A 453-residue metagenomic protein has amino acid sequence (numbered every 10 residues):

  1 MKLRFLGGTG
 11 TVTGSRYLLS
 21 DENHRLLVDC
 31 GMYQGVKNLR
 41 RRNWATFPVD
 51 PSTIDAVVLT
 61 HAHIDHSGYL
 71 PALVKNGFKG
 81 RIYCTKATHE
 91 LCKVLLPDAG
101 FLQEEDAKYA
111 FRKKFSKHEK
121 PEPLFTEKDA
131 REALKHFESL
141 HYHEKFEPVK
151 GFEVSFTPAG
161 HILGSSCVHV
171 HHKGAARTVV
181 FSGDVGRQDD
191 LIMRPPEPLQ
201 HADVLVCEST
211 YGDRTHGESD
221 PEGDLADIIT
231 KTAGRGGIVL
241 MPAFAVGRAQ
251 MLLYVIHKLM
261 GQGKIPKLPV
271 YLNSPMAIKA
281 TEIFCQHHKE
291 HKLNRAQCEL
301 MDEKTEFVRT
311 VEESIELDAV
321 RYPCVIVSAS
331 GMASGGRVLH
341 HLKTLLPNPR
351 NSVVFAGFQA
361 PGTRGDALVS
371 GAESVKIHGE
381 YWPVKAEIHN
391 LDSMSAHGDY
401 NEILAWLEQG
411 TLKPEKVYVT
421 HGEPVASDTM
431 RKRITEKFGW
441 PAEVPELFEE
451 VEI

Functional and structural regions predicted by a protein language model:
M1-S52, E132-R194, E316-A319, V325 (+3 more regions): Core dinuclear metal-dependent hydrolase active-site scaffold
T9-T11, D21-G80, C84-F137, V185-R194 (+3 more regions): Pre-active-site segment of Zn-dependent metallo-hydrolases
G10, H63-D65, I162-L163, F244-M251 (+2 more regions): Gly/Ser/Thr-rich loops at beta-strand to alpha-helix junctions that form or flank small-molecule/cofactor-binding
C30, I54-H63, L70, I82-T85 (+10 more regions): Active-site neighborhood of phospho(di)ester-bond hydrolases with catalytic His/Asp-centered motifs
R81, C167, R187-N273, S352-G357 (+1 more regions): Cap/insert and terminal regions of metallo-dependent hydrolase folds
D98-L102, D106-Y109, P221-G223, I256-L259 (+3 more regions): Short secondary-structure boundary/capping segments
A99-I162, H288-R321: Metallo-beta-lactamase
L225-G362, K376: Hard-cation-handling environments
